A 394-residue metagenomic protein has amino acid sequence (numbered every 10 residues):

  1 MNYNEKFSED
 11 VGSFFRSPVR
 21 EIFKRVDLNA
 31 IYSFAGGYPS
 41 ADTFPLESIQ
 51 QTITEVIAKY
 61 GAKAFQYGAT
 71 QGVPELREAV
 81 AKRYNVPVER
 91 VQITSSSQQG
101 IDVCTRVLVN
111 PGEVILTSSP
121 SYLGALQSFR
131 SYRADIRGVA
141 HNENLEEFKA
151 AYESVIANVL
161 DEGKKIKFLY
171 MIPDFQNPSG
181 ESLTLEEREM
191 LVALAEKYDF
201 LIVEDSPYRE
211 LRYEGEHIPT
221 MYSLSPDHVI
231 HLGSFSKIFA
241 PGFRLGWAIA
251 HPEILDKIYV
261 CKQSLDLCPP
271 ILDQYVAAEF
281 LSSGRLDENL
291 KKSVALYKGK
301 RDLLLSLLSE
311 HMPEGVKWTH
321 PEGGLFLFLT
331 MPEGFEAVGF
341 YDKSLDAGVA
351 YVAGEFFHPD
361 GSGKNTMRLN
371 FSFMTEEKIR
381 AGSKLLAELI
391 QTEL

Functional and structural regions predicted by a protein language model:
D10-S96, V103, S282-S283, E288 (+2 more regions): N-terminal small-domain helix-loop-helix segment of the aminotransferase-like
K63-Y198, R209-L224, H228, Y297 (+1 more regions): Conserved core of the PLP fold type I
D205: Glycine-centered flexible beta-alpha turn that most often forms the glycine-rich phosphate-binding loop
I230-A295: Conserved core segment of the aminotransferase class I/II
I249, F328-T330, N370-S372: Short hydrophobic/aromatic beta-strand micro-patches that form the beta-sheet surface supporting nucleotide- or nucleic
A278, A295-L305, K317-T330, F340: Conserved glycine-rich beta-strand-loop-beta hairpin in the small C-terminal domain of fold type I
F335-F340, E377-A381: Short, conserved charged micro-motifs
D346, P359-L394: PLP-dependent enzyme catalytic core of the Aspartate aminotransferase-like
